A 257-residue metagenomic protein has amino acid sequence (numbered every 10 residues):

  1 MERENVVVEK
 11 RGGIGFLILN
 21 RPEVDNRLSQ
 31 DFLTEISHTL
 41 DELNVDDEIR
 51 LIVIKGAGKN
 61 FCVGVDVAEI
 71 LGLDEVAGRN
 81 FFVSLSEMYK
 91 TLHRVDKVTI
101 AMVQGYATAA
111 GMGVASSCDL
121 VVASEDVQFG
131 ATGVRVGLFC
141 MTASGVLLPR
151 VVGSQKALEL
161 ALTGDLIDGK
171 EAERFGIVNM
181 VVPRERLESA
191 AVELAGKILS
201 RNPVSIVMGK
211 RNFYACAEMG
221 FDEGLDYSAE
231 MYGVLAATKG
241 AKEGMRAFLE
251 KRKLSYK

Functional and structural regions predicted by a protein language model:
M1-A57, K90: Conserved CoA-thioester-binding segment of acyl-CoA-metabolizing enzymes
L17, R21, I36, I54 (+6 more regions): Terminal peptide-recognition signature
D31, E35, S84, T91 (+5 more regions): Charged catalytic carboxylate motif
T34, V45, G56-T91, A107 (+2 more regions): Glycine- (often His-adjacent) and acidic-residue-rich active-site loop that binds/positions the CoA thioester
K90-V204, V234-T238, E243-R246, R252: Crotonase-fold acyl-CoA enzyme core
K210-M219: Short, charged, surface-exposed hinge/linker loops at domain edges that act as mobile lids or interdomain connectors
K253-K257: Short C-terminal tail/terminal secondary-structure segment of NAD(P)H-dependent dehydrogenase/reductase domains
